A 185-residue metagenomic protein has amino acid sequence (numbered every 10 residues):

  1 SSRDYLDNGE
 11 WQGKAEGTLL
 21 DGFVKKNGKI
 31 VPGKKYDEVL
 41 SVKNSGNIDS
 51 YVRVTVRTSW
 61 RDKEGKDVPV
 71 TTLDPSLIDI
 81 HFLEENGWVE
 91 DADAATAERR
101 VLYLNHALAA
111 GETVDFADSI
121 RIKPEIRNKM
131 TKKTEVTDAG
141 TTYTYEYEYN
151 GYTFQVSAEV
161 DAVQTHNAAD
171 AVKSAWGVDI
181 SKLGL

Functional and structural regions predicted by a protein language model:
S1-L185: Long, small/polar-residue-biased beta-strand-and-loop interaction regions
